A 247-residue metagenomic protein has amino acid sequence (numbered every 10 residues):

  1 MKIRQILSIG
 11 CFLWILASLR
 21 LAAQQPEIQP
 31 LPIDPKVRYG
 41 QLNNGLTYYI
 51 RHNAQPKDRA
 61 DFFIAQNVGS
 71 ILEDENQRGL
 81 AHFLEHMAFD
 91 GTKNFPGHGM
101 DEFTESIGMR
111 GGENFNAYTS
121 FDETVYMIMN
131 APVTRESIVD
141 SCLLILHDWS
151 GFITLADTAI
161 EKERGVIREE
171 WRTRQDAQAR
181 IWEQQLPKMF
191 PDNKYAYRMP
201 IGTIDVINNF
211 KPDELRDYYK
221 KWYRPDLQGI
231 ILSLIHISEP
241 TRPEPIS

Functional and structural regions predicted by a protein language model:
M1-Q25: Bacterial Sec-dependent N-terminal signal peptides
Q24-P30, G111-F115: Short secondary-structure junctions
Q25, D192, R224, G229-S238: An aromatic/glycine/proline-enriched structural segment found at the starts of mature extracellular/organellar domains
P30-F63: Mature N-terminal segment immediately following signal peptide/propeptide cleavage in secreted/periplasmic
P56-D58, Q66-R180, M199, N209-L227 (+1 more regions): Active-site-adjacent, His/Asp/Glu-enriched structural segments that form or flank metal-binding and acid/base networks
W182-Q185: Small-residue (GG/TT-enriched) beta-loop-alpha framework at ligand/catalytic clefts
P191-G202: Gly-rich Lys/Arg/Thr-decorated short loops/hinges at beta-loop-alpha junctions or inter-strand turns that position
I235-E239, P243-S247: Single conserved hydrophobic/aromatic residue that forms the stacking wall/gate of nucleotide- or nucleobase-binding
